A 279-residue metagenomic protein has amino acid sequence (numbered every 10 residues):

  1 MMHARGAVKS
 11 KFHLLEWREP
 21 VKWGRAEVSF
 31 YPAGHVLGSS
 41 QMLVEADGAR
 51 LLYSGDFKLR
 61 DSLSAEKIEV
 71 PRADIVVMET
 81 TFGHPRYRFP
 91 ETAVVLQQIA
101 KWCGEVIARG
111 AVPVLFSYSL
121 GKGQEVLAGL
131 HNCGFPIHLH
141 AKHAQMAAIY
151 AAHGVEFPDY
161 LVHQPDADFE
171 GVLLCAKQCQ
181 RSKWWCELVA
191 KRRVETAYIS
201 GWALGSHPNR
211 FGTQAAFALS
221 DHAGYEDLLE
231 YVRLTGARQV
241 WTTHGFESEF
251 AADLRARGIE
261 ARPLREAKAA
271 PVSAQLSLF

Functional and structural regions predicted by a protein language model:
M1, R5, L63-E66, E125-G129 (+3 more regions): A short acidic, amphipathic alpha-helical/loop segment
M1-F116, G121, N132: His/Asp/Glu-rich metal-coordinating catalytic cores of metallo-dependent phosphodiesterases/hydrolases acting on
M1-M2, V77, P136-M146, Y198: Short internal beta-strands
M2-H3, D61-L63, P85-Y87, Q124-E125 (+3 more regions): Short helix/loop capping segments that flank catalytic or ligand/cofactor-binding pockets
Y31, F57-L63, V114-P136, V172-R192: A short, flexible N-terminal coil/short beta segment enriched in small residues
V36, G55-F57, T80-F82, L120 (+6 more regions): Active-site metal-binding loops of divalent metal-dependent hydrolases
E69-V70, H84-P165, Q239-F279: Binuclear metal-ion centers of metallo-dependent hydrolases, dominated by the metallo-beta-lactamase
N132, G154-V155, L161-F279: C-terminal regulatory/interaction regions
